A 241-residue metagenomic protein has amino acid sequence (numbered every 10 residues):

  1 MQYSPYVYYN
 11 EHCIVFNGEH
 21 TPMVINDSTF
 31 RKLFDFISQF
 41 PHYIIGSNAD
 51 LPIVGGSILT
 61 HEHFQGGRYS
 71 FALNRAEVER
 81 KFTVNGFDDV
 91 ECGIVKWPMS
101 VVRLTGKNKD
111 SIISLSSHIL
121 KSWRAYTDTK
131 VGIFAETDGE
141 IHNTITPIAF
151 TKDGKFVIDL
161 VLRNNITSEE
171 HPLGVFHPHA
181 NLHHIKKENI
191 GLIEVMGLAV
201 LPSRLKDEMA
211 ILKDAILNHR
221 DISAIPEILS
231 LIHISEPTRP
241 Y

Functional and structural regions predicted by a protein language model:
M1, T60, F82-T83: Conserved alpha/beta core surface patches that mediate binding of polyanionic ligands
M1-A49, S70, E91, V95-N218: Catalytic residues for metal-mediated phosphoryl-transfer on nucleic acids/nucleotides
L51-L59: Short, conserved secondary-structure transition motifs
L59-Y69: Histidine-centered catalytic micro-motifs
G67-D88: Helical (often loop-to-helix) elements that flank the catalytic cores of nucleotide-handling enzymes
H219-R220, R239: Accessory, solvent-exposed terminal regions and/or long lumenal/extracellular loops of proteins
I222, E227-L231: An amphipathic alpha-helical core segment
I232-Y241: Single conserved hydrophobic/aromatic residue that forms the stacking wall/gate of nucleotide- or nucleobase-binding
